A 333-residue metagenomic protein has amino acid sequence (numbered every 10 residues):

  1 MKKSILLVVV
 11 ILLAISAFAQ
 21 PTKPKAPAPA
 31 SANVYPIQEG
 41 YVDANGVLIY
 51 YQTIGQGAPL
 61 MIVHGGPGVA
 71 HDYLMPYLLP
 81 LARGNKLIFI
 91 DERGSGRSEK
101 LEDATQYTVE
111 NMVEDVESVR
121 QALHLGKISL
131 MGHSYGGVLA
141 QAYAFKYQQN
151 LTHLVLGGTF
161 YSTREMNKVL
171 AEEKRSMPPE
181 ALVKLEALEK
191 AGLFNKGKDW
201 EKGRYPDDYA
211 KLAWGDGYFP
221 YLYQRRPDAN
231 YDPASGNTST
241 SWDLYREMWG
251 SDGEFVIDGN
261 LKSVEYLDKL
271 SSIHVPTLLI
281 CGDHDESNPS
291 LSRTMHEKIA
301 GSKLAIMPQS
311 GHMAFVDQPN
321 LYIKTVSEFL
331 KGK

Functional and structural regions predicted by a protein language model:
Y41, V47-K100: Conserved HGGG/HGGXW glycine-rich cap/lid loop of the alpha/beta-hydrolase fold
E110-I128: Conserved acidic catalytic loop of the alpha/beta-hydrolase fold
G126-V169: Conserved hydrolase catalytic core segment
V155-D199: Flexible "cap/lid" loop of the alpha/beta hydrolase fold
N237-E265: Hydrophobic, aromatic-rich cap/lid helix
I273, L279-C281: Short beta-strand/loop motif that positions the catalytic acidic residue of the alpha/beta-hydrolase fold
E286-L291: Conserved alpha/beta-hydrolase "acid-adjacent" motif
S302-K333: Catalytic active-site module of serine/aspartate enzymes centered on a nucleophile-bearing elbow/loop
